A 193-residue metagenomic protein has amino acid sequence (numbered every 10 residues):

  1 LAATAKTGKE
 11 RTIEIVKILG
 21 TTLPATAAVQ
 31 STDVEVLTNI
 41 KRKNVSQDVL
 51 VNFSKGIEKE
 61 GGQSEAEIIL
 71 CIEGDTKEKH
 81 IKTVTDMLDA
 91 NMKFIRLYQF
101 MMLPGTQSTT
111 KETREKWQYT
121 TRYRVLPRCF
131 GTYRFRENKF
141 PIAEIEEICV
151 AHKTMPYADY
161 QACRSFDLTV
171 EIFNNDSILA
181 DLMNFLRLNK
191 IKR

Functional and structural regions predicted by a protein language model:
L1, D86-M87, L97: Phosphate/diphosphate-binding loops
L1-E65, L70-I72: Conserved SAM/AdoMet-binding glycine-rich loop
T7, V45-N52, D75-K82, M155-A158 (+1 more regions): Generic recognition of stable, solvent-exposed alpha-helical segments in well-folded globular domains
R11-I15, E73-D89: Catalytic cores of alpha/beta
Q30, E35-K41, L70-E78, M92-T154 (+1 more regions): Flexible glycine/acidic-rich beta-alpha junction loops that bind and position SAM and/or redox cofactors in anaerobic
N52-S64, A90, C163, V170-F173: A structural motif corresponding to the C-terminal end of an alpha-helix and its immediate exit/capping segment
A162-R193: N-terminal, charged low-complexity regulatory/assembly segments
